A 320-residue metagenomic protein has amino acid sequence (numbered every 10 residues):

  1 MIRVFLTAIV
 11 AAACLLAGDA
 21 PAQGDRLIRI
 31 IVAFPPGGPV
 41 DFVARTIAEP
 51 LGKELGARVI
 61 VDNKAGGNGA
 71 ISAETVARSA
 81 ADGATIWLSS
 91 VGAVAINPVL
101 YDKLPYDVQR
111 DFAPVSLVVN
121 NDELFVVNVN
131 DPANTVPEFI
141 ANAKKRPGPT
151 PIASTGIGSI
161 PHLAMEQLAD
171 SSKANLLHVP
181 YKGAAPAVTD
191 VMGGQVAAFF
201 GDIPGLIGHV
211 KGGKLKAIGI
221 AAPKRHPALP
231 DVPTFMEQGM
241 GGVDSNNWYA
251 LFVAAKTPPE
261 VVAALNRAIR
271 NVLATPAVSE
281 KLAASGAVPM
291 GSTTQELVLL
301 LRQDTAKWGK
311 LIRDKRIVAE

Functional and structural regions predicted by a protein language model:
M1-I9: Bacterial N-terminal signal peptides that target proteins for export
F5, A22-Q23, P50-E54, A77 (+8 more regions): Short hydrophobic alpha-helices and adjacent helix-cap/hinge residues
A17-D19: N-terminal signal peptide c-region/cleavage motif recognized by signal peptidases
P21-R110, P149-P151, I157, K173-F200 (+3 more regions): N-terminal (or domain-start) structured segment
D25-L27, K211, P259-E320: An extracytoplasmic/periplasmic, membrane-proximal ligand-sensing/linker region
R78-A84, V91, V99-P186, F235-E237 (+1 more regions): Hinge/capping helix and adjacent helix->loop/strand transition within the periplasmic-binding protein
A93-K103, A169-S171, A198-V232: A ligand-binding cleft/hinge motif common to bilobed small-molecule-binding domains
